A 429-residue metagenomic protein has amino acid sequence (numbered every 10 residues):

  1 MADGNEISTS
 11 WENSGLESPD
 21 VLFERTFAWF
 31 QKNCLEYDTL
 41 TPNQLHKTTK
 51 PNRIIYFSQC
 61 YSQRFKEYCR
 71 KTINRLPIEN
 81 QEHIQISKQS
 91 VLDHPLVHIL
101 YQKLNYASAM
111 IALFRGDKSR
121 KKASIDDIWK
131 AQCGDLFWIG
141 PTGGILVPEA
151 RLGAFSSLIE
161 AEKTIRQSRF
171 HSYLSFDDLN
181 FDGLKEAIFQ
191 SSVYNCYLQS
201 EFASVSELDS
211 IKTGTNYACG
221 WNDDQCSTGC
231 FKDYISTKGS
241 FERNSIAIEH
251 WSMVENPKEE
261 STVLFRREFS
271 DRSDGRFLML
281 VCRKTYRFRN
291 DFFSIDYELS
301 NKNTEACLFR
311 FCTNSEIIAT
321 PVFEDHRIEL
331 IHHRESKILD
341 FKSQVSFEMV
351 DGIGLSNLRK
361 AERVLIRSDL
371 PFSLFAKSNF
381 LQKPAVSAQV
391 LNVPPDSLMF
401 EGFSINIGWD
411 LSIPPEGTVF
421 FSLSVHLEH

Functional and structural regions predicted by a protein language model:
M1-C196, F202, K212, R359-A361 (+2 more regions): Active-site and substrate-binding clefts of carbohydrate-active enzymes
N180-D182, N244-E249, F277-V281, S346-E348 (+1 more regions): Short solvent-exposed loop/turn micro-motifs enriched in small/polar/acidic residues
L184-I188, V205, R283, G352: Short, acidic/polar N-cap/turn motifs at the starts of alpha helices
I188-Q190, P257, R287: Well-ordered beta-strand positions
S192-E255, E259, R266-S270: Acidic-aromatic substrate-binding/catalytic surfaces of carbohydrate-active enzymes
E201, D209-I211, R276-L280, F288-H333 (+1 more regions): Acidic (Asp/Glu-rich), glycine- and aromatic
H250, V254-V281, N290-D296, K302-N303 (+1 more regions): Beta-strand-rich recognition/accessory modules
A306-R310, S315-K383: Active-site/ligand-binding surface loops and adjacent short beta/alpha elements that line catalytic pockets across
